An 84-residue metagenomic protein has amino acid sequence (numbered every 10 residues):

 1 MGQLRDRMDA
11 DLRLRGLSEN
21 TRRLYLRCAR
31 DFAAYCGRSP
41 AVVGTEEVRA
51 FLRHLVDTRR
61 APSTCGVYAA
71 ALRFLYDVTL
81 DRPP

Functional and structural regions predicted by a protein language model:
M1-G2: Intrinsically disordered, low-complexity and often Lys/Arg-enriched segments
R5-P84: N-terminal core-binding DNA-recognition domain of tyrosine recombinases/integrases
